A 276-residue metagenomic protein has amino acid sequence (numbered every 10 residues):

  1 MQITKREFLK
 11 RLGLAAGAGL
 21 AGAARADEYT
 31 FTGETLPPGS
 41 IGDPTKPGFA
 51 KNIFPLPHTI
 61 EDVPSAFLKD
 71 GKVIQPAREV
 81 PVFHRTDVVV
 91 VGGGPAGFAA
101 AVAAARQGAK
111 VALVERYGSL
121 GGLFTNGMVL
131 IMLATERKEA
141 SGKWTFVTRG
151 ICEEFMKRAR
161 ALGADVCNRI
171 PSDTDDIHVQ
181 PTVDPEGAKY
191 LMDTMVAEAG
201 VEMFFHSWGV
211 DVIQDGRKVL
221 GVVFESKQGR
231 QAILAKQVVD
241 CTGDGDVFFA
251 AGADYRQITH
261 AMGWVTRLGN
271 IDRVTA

Functional and structural regions predicted by a protein language model:
Q2, E7-T86: Extreme N-terminal leader/targeting segments of oxidoreductases
R11, E225, C241-T242: Short, well-ordered coil/turn residues at beta-beta hairpins and beta-strand->alpha-helix junctions within
G13, G39-E61, F67, F83 (+3 more regions): Conserved N-terminal/central alpha/beta ligand/cofactor-binding core
H84-T86, Q228-Q237: Core beta-strand elements of the Rossmann-like FAD/NAD(P) dinucleotide-binding domain in flavoenzyme oxidoreductases
V88-A109: N-terminal Rossmann-like FAD-binding beta1-loop-alpha1 element of flavoenzymes
Q214-Q231: Conserved beta-strand-loop-beta-strand element in the redox core of flavoprotein oxidoreductases
Q237, C241-D246: Glycine-/small-residue-rich beta->alpha transition segments that form the dinucleotide
G245-A276: Rossmann-like dinucleotide-binding core of oxidoreductases
